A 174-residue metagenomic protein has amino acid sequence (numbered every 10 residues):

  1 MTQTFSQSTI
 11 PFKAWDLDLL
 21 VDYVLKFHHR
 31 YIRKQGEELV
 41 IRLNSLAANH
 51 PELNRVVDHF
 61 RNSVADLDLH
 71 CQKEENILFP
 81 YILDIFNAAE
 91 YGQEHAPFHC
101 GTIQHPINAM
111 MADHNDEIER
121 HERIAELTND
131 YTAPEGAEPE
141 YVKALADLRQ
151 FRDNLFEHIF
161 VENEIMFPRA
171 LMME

Functional and structural regions predicted by a protein language model:
M1-E174: Small-residue-biased structural context
